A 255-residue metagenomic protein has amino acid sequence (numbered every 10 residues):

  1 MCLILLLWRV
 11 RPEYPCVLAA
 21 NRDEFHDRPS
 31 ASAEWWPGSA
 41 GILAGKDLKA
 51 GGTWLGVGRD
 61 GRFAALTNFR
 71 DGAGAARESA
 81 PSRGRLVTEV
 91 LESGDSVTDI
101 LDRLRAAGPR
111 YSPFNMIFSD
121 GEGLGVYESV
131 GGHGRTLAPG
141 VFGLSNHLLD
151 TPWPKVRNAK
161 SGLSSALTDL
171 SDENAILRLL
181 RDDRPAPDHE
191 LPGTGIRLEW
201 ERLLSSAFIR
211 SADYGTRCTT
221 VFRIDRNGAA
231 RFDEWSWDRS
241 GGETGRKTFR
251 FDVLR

Functional and structural regions predicted by a protein language model:
M1-R255: N-terminal nucleophile
